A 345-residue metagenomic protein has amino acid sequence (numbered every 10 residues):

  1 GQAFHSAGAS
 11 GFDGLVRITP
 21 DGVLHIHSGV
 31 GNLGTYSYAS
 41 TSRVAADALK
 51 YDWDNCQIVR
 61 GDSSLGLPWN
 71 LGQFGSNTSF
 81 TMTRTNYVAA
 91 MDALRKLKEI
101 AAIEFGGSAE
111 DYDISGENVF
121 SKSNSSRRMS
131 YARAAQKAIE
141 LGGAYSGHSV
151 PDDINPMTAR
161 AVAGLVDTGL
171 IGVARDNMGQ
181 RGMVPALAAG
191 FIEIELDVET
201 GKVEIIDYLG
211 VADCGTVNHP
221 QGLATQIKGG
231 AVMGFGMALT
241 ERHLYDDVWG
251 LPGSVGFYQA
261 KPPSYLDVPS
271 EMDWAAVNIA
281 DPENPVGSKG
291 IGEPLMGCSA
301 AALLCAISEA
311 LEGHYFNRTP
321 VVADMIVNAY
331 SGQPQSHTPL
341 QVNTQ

Functional and structural regions predicted by a protein language model:
G1, V44-Q345: C-terminal catalytic domains of large/alpha subunits in multi-subunit enzymes
G1-R17, Q259-P262: Accessory "access/gating" subregions that flank catalytic or transport cores
T19-D21: Internal nucleotide-binding/catalytic subdomain
G31: Gly/Ser-rich, acidic/histidine-flanked active-site/gating loops
S37-A45: Thiamine diphosphate
